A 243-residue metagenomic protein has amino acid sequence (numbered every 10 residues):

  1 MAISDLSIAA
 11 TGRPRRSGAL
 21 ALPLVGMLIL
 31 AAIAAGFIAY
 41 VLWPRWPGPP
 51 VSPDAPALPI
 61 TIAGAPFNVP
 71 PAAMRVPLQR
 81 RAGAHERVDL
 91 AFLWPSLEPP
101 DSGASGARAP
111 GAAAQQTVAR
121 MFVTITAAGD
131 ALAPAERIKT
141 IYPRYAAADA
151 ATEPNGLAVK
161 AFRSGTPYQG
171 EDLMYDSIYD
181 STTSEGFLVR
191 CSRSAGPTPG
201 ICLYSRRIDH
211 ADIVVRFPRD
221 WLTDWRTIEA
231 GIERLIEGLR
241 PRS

Functional and structural regions predicted by a protein language model:
M1-L20: N-terminal Lys/Arg-rich, disordered targeting/topogenic segments
A21-V41: Hydrophobic membrane-insertion alpha-helices, especially the h-region of bacterial N-terminal signal peptides
V41-P59: Ser/Thr/Pro/Gly-rich low-complexity linker/stalk segments immediately outside membranes or between
L58-I62, Y204-R206: Short acidic-hydrophobic surface loop/beta-edge motif
N68-F122: Extracytoplasmic/periplasmic/luminal assembly and interaction segments in envelope/secretory/respiratory proteins
A107-G196, G200: Non-cytosolic head/periplasmic domains of membrane-anchored proteins
A195-V214: Extended hydrophobic
D209-S243: Surface-exposed amphipathic alpha-helical segments
